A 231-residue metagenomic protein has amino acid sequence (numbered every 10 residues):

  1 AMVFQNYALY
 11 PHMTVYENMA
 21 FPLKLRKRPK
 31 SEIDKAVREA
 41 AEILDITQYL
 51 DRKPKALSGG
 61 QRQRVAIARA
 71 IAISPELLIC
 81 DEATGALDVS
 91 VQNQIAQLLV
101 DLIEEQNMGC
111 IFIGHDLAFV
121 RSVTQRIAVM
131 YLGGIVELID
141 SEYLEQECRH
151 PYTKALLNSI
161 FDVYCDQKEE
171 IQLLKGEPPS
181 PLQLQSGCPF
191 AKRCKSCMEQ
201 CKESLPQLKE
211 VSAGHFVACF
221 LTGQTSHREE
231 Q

Functional and structural regions predicted by a protein language model:
M13-F21: Short coil-to-helix segment of the ABC ATPase nucleotide-binding domain corresponding to the Q-loop/switch region
K24, S31-Y49, L157-N158: Conserved ABC ATPase "signature" region
K53-L57, Q61: Conserved ABC ATPase signature
A72-E76: A short, proline-enriched helix->beta-strand linker immediately N-terminal to the Walker B motif in ABC-type P-loop
L78-D81: Catalytic Walker B motif of ABC-type/P-loop ATPase nucleotide-binding domains
A83, L87-E169: P-loop NTP-binding/switch modules centered on Walker-like glycine-rich loops
I139-Q231: Charged, flexible cofactor/metal-binding loops and thiol motifs
